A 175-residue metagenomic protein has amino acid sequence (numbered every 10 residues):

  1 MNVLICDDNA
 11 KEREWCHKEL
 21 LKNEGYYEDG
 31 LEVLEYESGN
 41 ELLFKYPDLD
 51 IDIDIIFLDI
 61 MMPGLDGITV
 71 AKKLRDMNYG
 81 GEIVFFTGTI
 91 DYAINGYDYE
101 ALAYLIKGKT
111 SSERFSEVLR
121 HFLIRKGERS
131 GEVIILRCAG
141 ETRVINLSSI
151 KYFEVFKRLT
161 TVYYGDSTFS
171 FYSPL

Functional and structural regions predicted by a protein language model:
M1-L21, I56: Conserved acidic segment of CheY-like receiver
I5, E35, F85-F86: Conserved SAM-binding loop
E14-N23, L42-L43, A71: Short, well-ordered amphipathic alpha-helices
H17-K18, E35-I55: Acidic, metal-coordinating helix/loop segments flanking the phosphotransfer/catalytic sites of two-component signaling
E24-D29: Signal peptide-proximal N-terminal region of secreted/periplasmic/extracellular or secretory-lumen proteins
G30, F44, D50-E128: CheY-like receiver
E37, I106, S173: Short loop/edge segments at beta-strand edges and connector loops that shape dinucleotide/nucleotide cofactor-binding
S116-L175: Conserved binding/recognition cores within well-folded domains
